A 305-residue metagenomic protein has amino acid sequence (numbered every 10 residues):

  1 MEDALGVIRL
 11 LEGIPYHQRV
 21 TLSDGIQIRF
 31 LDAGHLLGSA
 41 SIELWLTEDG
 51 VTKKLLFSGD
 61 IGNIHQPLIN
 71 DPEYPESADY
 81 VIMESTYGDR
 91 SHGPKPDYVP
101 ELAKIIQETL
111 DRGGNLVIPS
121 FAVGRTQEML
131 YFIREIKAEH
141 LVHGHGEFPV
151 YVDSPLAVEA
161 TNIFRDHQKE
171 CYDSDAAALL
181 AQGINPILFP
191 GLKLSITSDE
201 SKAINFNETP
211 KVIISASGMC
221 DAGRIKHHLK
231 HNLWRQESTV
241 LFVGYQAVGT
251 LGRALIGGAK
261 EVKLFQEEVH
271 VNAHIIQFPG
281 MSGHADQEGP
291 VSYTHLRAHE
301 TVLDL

Functional and structural regions predicted by a protein language model:
M1-E128, R134-H143: His/Asp/Glu-rich metal-coordinating catalytic cores of metallo-dependent phosphodiesterases/hydrolases acting on
E12, R29, L56, D79-I82 (+4 more regions): Hydrophobic/aromatic beta-strand patches that form the interior of the parallel beta-sheet core in alpha/beta enzyme
Y74-E76, N232-Q236, L296-R297: Short, conserved loop/helix-junction motifs that constitute active-site signature segments in enzyme catalytic cores
I105-G114, S120-V243: Hard-cation-handling environments
G223-L229, S282-L296: A short, acidic, amphipathic alpha-helical segment used as a generic capping/interface helix at domain edges
K226-V271: C-terminal, non-catalytic macromolecule-binding modules
L264-P290: Generic long, charged, amphipathic alpha-helical segments
H295-L305: Single conserved hydrophobic/aromatic residue that forms the stacking wall/gate of nucleotide- or nucleobase-binding
